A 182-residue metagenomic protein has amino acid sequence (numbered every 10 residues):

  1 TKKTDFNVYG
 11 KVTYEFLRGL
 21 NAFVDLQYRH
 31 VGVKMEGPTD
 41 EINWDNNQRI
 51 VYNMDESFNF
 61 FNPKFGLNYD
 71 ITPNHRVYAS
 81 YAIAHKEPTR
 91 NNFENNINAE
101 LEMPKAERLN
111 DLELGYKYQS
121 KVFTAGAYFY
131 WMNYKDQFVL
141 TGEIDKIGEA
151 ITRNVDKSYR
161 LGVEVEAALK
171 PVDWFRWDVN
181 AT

Functional and structural regions predicted by a protein language model:
T1, M35, F138, T152-R153 (+1 more regions): Generic preference for hydrophobic/aromatic residues in regular secondary structure cores
K2-N133, K170-V172: Structural signature of Gram-negative outer-membrane beta-barrels, strongest in the C-terminal barrel of TonB-dependent
K11, H30, F138, T152-V155 (+1 more regions): Extracellular/periplasmic, surface-exposed regions of secreted and cell-surface proteins
R18, W131-N133, R153-T182: Gram-negative outer-membrane beta-barrel transporters
R90-N91, V139, R176: A short local structural element in Rossmann-fold oxidoreductases
Y134-N154: Surface-exposed, extracytoplasmic segments of Gram-negative outer-membrane nutrient-acquisition systems
